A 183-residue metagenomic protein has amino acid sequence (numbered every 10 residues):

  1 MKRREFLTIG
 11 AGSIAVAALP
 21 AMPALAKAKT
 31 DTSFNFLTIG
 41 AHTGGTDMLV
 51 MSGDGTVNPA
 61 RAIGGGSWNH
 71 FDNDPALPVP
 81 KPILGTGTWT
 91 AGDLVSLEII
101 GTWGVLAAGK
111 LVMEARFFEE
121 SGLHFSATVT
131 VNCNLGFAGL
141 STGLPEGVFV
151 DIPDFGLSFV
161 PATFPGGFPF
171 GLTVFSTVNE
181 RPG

Functional and structural regions predicted by a protein language model:
E5-A24: N-terminal export signals
F6, F34-F36, W89: Aromatic side chains
G12, T86, N134, P153 (+1 more regions): Compositionally biased, intrinsically disordered low-complexity segments
V16, W68-H70, W89-A91, S96 (+6 more regions): Intrinsically disordered, low-complexity, compositionally biased regions/tails
L25-V79, P161-G183: N-terminal segment immediately downstream of the Sec signal-peptide cleavage site in secreted/extracellular proteins
L49-N132: Predominantly extracellular/secreted and cell-surface proteins with exposed, flexible low-complexity segments
L106-P165: Extracytosolic low-complexity repeat regions of secreted or lipid-anchored proteins
